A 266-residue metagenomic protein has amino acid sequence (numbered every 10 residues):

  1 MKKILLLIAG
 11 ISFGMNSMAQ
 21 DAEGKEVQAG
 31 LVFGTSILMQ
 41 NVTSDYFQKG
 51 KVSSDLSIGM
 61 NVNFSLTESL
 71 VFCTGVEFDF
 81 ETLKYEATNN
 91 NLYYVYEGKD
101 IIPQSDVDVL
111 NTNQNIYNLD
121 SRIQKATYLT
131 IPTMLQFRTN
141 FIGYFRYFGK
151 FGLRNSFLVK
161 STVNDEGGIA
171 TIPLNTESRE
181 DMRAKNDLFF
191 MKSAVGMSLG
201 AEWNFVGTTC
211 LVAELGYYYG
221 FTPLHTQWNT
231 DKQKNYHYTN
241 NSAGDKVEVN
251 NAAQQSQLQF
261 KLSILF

Functional and structural regions predicted by a protein language model:
Q20-N63, Q257, S263-F266: Short glycine/proline- and aromatic-enriched beta-strand/turn motifs that initiate or cap beta-hairpins
G24, S65-S69, N140-Y144, N204-T208: Outer-membrane beta-barrel channels and translocator barrels
K25-V27, V52-L56, K125-L129, F145 (+2 more regions): Residues that define the transmembrane beta-barrel architecture of outer-membrane proteins
V27-F33, F72-V76, L129-I131, Y147-N155 (+3 more regions): Transmembrane beta-strands of outer-membrane beta-barrel proteins
F33-M39, F78-T82, T127, T139 (+3 more regions): Transmembrane beta-strands of outer-membrane beta-barrel pores
N41-F47, Y85-N91, S161-P173, H225-K232: Outer-membrane beta-barrel translocator domains and adjoining extracellular loop/strand segments of Gram-negative
Q48-N111, F266: Glycine- and aromatic-enriched membrane insertion/assembly motifs of diderm outer-membrane and organelle channel
L188, K192-M197, E202-F266: Predominantly the C-terminal beta-signal and adjacent terminal strand-loop region of outer-membrane beta-barrel
